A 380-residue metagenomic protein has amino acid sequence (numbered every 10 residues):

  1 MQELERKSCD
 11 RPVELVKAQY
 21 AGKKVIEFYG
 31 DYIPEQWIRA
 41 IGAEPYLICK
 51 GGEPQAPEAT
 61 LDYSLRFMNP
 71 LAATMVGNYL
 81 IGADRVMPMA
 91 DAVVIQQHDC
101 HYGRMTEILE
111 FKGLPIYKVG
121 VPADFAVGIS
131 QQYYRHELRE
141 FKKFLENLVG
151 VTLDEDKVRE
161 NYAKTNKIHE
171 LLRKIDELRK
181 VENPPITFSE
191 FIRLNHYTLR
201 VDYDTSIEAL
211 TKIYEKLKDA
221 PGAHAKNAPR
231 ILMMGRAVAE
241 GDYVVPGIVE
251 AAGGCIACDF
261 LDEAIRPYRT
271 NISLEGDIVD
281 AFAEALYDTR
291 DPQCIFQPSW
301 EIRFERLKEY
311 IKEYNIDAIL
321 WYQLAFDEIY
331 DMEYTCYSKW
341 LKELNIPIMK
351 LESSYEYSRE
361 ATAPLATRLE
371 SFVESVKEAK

Functional and structural regions predicted by a protein language model:
M1-K24, K143-N271, W300: A charged, amphipathic alpha-helical module
R6-Q19, E27-D31, E35-Q36, Q55-D62 (+1 more regions): Metallocofactor- and cofactor-centric catalytic cores in central/energy metabolism, strongly enriched
Y29, L232-M234, Y322: Short hydrophobic segments within beta-strands
D31-Y32, W37-G52, A56-T60, R236-S299 (+1 more regions): Redox- and metal-dependent alpha/beta enzyme cores, enriched for Fe-S-associated oxidoreductases and cofactor-handling
R66-D84, I295-K308: Glycine-rich, highly charged phosphate/nucleotide-binding loops
T74-N147: Acidic/His-rich segments in extracytoplasmic proteins that coordinate ligands and/or metal ions
P298-N345, M349: C-terminal hydrophobic structural anchor segments that stabilize assembly/packing rather than catalytic chemistry
T335-K380: Peripheral docking tails and interdomain loops at the edges of cofactor- or intermediate-handling domains
